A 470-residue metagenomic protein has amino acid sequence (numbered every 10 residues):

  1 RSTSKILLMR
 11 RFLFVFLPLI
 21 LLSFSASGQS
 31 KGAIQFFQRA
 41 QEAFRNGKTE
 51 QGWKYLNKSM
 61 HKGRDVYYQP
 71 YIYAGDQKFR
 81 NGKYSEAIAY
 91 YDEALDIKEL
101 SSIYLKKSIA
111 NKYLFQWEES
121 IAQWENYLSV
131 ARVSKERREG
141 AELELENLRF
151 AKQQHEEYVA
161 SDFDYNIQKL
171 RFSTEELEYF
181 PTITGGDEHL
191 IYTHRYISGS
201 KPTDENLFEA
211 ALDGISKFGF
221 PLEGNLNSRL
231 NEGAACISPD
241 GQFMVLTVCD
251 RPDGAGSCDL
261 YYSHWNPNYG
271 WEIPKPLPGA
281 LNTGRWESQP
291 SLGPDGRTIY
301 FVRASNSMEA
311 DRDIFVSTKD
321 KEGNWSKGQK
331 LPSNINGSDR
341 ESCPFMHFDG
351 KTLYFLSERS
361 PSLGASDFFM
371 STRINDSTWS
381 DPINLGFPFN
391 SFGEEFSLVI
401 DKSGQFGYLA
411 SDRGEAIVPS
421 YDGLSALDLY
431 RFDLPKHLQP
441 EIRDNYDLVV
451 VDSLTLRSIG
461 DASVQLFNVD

Functional and structural regions predicted by a protein language model:
I34, K106, Y113, W117-E119 (+4 more regions): Short, conserved micro-motifs composed of acidic
F37-Q38, Y68-Y73, S101-K107, A122 (+1 more regions): Alpha-solenoid helical repeat scaffolds
K62, A462-D470: Short amphipathic beta-strand segments in non-cytosolic proteins
